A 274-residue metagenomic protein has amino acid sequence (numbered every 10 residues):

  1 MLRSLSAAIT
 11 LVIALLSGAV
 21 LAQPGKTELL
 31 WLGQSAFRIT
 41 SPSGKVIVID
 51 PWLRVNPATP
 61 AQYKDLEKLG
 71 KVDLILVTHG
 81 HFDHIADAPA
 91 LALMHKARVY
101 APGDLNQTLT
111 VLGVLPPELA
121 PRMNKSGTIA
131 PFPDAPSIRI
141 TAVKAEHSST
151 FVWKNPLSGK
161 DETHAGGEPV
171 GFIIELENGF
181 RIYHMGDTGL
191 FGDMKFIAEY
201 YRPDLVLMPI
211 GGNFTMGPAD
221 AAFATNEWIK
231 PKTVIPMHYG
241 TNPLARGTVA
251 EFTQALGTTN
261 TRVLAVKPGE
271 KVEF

Functional and structural regions predicted by a protein language model:
L2-V46, L53-V55, E146, T258 (+1 more regions): Zn-dependent metallo-beta-lactamase
Q23-T27, S41-I47, T128-T141, E175-I182 (+1 more regions): Beta-strand-turn-beta hairpins that frame and shape the catalytic cleft of phosphate-ester-processing enzymes
P42-F82, A86-L93, A101, Q107 (+3 more regions): Pre-active-site segment of Zn-dependent metallo-hydrolases
I49-D50, V72-G80, Y100-G103, I182-T188 (+3 more regions): Active-site neighborhood of phospho(di)ester-bond hydrolases with catalytic His/Asp-centered motifs
V55-N56, F82-A86, N106-L109, G127-I129 (+5 more regions): Active-site environment of divalent metal-dependent phosphoester hydrolases
V99, T110-P133, A222-F274: Binuclear metal-ion centers of metallo-dependent hydrolases, dominated by the metallo-beta-lactamase
P131-D161, A165, G257, R262-F274: Flexible, acidic/histidine-containing loops and adjacent segments that form or flank the divalent-metal
W153, L157-E227: Active-site-proximal loop/helix segments of hydrolase catalytic cores
